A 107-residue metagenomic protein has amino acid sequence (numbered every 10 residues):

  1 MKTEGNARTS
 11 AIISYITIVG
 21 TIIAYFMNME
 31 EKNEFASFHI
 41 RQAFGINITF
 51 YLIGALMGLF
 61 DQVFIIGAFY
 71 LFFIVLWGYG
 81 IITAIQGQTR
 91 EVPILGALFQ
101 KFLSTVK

Functional and structural regions predicted by a protein language model:
M1-E4, F26-S37, G58-L59: Short juxtamembrane and helix-loop transition motifs at transmembrane-helix boundaries in membrane proteins
M1-N6, A97-K107: Low-complexity, intrinsically disordered extramembrane tails and loops of integral membrane proteins
A7-S10, N33, V92, G96: Alpha-helical membrane and juxtamembrane elements of multi-pass inner-membrane transport and channel proteins
T9-M27, Q42-G80: Hydrophobic alpha-helical transmembrane segments in multi-pass membrane proteins
M29-T49, Q86, R90-E91: Amphipathic, cytosolic membrane-interfacial segments at TM-TM junctions
S37, L56-L59, A97, L103-T105: Alpha-helix boundary/interfacial micro-motifs
G78-K101: C-terminal structural segments of small proteins and small subunits
